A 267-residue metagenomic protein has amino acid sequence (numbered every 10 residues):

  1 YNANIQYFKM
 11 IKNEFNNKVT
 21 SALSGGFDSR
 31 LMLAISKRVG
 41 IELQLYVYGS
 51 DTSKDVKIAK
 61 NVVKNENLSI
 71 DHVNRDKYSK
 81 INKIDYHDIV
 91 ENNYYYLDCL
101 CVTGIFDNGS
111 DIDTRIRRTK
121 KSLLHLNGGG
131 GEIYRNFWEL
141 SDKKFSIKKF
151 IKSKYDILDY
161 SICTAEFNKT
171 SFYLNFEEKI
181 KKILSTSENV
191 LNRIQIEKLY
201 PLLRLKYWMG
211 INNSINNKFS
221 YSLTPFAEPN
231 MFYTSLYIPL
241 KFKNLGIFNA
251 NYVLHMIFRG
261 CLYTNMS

Functional and structural regions predicted by a protein language model:
Y1-L191, N213-L262: ATP-dependent adenylate-handling active sites, centered on carboxylate activation for C-N bond formation
I194-L199, S222: The feature marks non-catalytic terminal segments
E197-I211: Core structural elements
